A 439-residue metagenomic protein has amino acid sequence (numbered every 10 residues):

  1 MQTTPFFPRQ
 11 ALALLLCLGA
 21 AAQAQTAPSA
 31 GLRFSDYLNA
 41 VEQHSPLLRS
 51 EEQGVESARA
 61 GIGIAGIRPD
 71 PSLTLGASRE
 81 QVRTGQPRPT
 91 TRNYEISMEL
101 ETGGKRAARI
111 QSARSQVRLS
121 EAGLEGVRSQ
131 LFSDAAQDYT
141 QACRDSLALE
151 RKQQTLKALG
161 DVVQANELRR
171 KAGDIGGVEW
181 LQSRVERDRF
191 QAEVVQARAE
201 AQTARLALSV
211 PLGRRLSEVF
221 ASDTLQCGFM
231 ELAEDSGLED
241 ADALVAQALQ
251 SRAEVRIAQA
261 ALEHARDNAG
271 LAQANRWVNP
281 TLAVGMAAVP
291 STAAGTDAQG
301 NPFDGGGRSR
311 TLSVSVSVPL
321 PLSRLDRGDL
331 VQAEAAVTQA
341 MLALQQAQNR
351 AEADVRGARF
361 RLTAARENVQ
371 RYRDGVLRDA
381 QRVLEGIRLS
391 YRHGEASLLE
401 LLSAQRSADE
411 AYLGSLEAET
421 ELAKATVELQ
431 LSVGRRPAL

Functional and structural regions predicted by a protein language model:
Q2-P5, V127-Q247, R361, A365 (+2 more regions): Periplasmic alpha-helical coiled-coil/stalk elements that build and connect Gram-negative outer-membrane
T4, Q25-A27, L216, G414-L439: Acidic, low-complexity, intrinsically disordered peripheral segments
T26-L38: Regulatory alphaC helix of protein kinase catalytic domains
D36-H44, E179-R184, R214-G295, N301-P302 (+2 more regions): Amphipathic alpha-helical coiled-coil scaffold segments and their short linker/junction regions
L38, L48-A65, V127, L131-K152 (+6 more regions): Amphipathic alpha-helical coiled-coil segments
N39-R49, E56-D70, R83-Q86, Y94-Q111 (+8 more regions): A glycine-/polar-enriched beta->alpha junction
A77-R83, L100, M286-T292, L320-L322 (+1 more regions): Transmembrane beta-strands of outer-membrane beta-barrel pores
T84-T91, A293-G300: Outer-membrane beta-barrel translocator domains and adjoining extracellular loop/strand segments of Gram-negative
